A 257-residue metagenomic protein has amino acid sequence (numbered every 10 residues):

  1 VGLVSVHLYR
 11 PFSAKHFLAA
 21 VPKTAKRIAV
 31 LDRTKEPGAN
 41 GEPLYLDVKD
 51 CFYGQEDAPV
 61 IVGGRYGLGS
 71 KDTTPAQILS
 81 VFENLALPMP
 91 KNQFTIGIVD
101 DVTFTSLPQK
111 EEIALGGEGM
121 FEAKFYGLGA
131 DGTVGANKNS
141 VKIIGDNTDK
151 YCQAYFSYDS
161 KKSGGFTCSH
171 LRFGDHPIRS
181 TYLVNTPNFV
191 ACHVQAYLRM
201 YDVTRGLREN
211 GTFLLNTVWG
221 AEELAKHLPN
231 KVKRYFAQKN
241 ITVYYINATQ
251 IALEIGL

Functional and structural regions predicted by a protein language model:
G2-R27: Core nucleotide-handling region used for phosphoryl-transfer chemistry
V4, G69, G127-D131: Generic amphipathic alpha-helical segments used as scaffolds and interaction surfaces in large, multi-domain proteins
V4-V6, I61-V62, Q153-S157: Beta-strand segments within the central parallel beta-sheet cores of soluble alpha/beta enzyme folds
P11-F12, R27, L31-R33, A39-E42 (+2 more regions): Active-site cofactor/cluster-binding pocket
F12-H16, D47, Q77, M200: Well-ordered alpha-helical segments embedded in enzymatic catalytic cores
H16-F17, K49, K231-K233: Short glycine-rich, acidic/polar surface loops and turns
K23, Y53-G54, D146: Secondary-structure boundary motif
R27-L115, Y245-L257: Peripheral docking tails and interdomain loops at the edges of cofactor- or intermediate-handling domains
